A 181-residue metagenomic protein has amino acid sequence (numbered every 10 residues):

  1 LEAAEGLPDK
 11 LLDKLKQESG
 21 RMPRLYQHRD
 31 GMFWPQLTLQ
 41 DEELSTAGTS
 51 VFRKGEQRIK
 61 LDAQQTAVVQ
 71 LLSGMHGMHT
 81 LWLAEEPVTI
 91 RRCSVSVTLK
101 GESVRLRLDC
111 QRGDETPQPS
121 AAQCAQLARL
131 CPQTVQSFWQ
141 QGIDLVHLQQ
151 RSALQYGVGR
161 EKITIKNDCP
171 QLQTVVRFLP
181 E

Functional and structural regions predicted by a protein language model:
L1-E181: Membrane-proximal alpha-helical signals and transmembrane carboxylates
